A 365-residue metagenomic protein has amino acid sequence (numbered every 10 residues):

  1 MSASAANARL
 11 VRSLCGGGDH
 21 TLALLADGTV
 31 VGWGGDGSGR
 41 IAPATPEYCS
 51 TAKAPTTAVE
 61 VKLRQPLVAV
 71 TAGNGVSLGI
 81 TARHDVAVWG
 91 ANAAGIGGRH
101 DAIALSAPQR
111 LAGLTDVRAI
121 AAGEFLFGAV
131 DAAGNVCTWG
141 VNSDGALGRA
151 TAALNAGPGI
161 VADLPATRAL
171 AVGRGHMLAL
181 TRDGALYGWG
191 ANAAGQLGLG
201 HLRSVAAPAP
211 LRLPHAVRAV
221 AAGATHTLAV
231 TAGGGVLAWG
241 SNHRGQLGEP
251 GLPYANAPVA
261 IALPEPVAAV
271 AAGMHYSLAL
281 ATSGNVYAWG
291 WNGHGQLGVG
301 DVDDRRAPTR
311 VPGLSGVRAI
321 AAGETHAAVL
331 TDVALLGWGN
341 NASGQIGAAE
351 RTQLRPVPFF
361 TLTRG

Functional and structural regions predicted by a protein language model:
M1-S38, A58-V61, L335-G337, P358: An edge-strand/N-cap motif at the start of beta-rich repeat modules
G17, R64, G73, L114 (+10 more regions): Conserved GH/AH loop at the N-terminal boundary of individual WD40 repeats
H20-A23, G32, V76-G79, V88 (+11 more regions): Conserved core positions of repeat-based scaffolds
A26, G35-G37, A82, A91-A93 (+14 more regions): Conserved strand-to-loop turn within each blade of WD40 beta-propeller repeats
G34-T57, A87-A107, C137-G157, Y187-A207 (+3 more regions): Short glycine/serine- and acidic-residue-enriched loop/turn motifs that recur at repeat junctions
V59-K62, Q109-A112, G159-A162, A209-R212 (+3 more regions): Beta-propeller fold detector
